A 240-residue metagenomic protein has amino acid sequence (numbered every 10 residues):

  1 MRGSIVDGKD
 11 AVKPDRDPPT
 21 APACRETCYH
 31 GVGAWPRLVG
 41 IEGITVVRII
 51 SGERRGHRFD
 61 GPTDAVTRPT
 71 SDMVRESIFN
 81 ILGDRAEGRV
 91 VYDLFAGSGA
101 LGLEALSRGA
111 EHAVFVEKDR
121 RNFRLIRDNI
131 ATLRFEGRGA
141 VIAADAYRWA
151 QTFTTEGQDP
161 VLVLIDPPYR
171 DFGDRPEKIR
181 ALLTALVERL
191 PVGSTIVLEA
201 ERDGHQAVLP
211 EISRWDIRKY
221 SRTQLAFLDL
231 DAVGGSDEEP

Functional and structural regions predicted by a protein language model:
R2-A11, R16-D17, P22-P240: Class I S-adenosyl-L-methionine-dependent methyltransferase catalytic core
